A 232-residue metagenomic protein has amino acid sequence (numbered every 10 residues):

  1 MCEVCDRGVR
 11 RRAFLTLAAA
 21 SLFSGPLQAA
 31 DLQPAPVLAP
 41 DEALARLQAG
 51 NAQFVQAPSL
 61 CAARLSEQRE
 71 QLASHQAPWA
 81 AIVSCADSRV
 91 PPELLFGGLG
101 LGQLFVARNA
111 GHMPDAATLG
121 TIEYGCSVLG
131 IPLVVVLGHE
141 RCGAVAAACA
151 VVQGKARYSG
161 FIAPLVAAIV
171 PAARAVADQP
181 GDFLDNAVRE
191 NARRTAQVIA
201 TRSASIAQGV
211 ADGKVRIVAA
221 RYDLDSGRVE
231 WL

Functional and structural regions predicted by a protein language model:
C2-S21: N-terminal secretory signal peptides and thylakoid transit peptides that target proteins across membranes
L15-L17, L32-A77, G102, G111-G120 (+2 more regions): Divalent-metal-activated hydrolytic enzyme cores
S84-R89, A110-M113, L137-C142: Short glycine-enriched loops at secondary-structure junctions
A86-G97, Q103-N109: Active-site cofactor/substrate anionic-group-binding motifs, chiefly glycine- and Lys/Arg-rich phosphate-binding loops
F105, L133-L137: Short hydrophobic alpha-helical runs that function as membrane-insertion/retention elements
